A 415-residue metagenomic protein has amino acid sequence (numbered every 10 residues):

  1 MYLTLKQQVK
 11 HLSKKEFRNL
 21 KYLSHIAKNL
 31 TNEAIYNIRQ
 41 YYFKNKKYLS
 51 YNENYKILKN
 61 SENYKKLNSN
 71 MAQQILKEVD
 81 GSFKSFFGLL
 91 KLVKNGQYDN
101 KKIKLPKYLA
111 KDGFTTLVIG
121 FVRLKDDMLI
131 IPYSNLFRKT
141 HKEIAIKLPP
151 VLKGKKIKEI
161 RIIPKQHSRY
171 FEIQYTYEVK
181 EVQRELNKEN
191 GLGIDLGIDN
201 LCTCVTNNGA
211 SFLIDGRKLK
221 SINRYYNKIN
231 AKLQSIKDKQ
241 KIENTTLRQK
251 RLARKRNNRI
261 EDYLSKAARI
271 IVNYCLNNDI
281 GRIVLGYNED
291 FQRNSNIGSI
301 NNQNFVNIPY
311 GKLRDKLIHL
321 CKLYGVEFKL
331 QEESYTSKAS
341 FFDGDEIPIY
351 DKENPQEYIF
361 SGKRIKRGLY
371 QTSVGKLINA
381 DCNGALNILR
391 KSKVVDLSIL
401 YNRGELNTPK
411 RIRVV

Functional and structural regions predicted by a protein language model:
M1-Q74, G96: Gly/serine-rich nucleotide phosphate-binding loop at the start of the catalytic core of nucleotide/ADP-ribose-handling
L3, R169-V415: Positively charged, helix-rich recognition surfaces that bind polyanionic ligands
L3-H11, R138-L148, F212-I214: Generic detection of short hydrophobic beta-strand segments and adjacent strand-loop junctions
S24-A27, I75-F83, Q249-N257: Short amphipathic alpha-helical coiled-coil/interface segments
L30, A34, Q74-F86, A380-V395: Stable alpha-helical structural segments in soluble proteins, enriched in small hydrophobic residues
R39-F43, G88-N95, N277-G281, Y324-F328: Surface-exposed helix-capping loop/turn segments at secondary-structure junctions
Y48, S69-Q73, K77, S265 (+2 more regions): An alpha-helix initiation/capping motif
Y51-S168, Q303, N307: Acidic carboxylate diad motif detector
